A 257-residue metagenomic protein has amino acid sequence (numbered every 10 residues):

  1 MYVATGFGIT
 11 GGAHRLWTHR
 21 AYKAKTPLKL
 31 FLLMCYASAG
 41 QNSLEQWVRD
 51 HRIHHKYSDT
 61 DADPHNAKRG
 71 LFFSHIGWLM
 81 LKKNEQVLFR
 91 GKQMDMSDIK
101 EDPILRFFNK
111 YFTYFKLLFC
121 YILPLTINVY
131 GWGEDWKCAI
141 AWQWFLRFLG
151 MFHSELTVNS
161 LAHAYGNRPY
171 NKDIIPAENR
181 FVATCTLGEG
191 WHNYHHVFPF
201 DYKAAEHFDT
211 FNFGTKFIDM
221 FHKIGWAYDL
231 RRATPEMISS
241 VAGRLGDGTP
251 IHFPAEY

Functional and structural regions predicted by a protein language model:
M1-T157, W191, D201-Y257: Non-catalytic, topology-defining segments of multipass membrane proteins
R15, S160, A164, H196: Catalytic glutamate of the conserved HExxH
M96-P103, Y165-W191, V197-F198: Active-site-proximal inter-transmembrane loops
M151-P169: C-terminal accessory segments of proteins
